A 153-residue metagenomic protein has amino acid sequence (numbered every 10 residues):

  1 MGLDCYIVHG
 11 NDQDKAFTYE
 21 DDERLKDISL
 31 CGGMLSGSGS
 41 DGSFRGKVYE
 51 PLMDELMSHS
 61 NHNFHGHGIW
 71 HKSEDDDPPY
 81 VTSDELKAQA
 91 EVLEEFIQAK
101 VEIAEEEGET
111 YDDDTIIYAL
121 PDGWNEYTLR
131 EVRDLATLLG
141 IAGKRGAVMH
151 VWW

Functional and structural regions predicted by a protein language model:
M1-T137, I141-R145, M149-W153: Acidic (Asp/Glu-rich) sequence patches and key acidic residues that form negatively charged surfaces used
